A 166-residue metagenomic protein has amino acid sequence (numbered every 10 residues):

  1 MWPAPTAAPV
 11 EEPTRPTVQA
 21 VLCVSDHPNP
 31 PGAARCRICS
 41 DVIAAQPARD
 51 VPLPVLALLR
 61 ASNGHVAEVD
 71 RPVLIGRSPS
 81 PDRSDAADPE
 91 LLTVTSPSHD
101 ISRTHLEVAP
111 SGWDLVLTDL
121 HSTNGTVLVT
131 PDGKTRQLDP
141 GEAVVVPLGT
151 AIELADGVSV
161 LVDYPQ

Functional and structural regions predicted by a protein language model:
M1-P97, P147-L148, V158-Q166: Intrinsically disordered, low-complexity acidic Ser/Thr-rich regulatory segments
V55-R60, G125-L128, I152: Short polybasic amphipathic segments
R71-L148, A155, D163: Forkhead-associated
